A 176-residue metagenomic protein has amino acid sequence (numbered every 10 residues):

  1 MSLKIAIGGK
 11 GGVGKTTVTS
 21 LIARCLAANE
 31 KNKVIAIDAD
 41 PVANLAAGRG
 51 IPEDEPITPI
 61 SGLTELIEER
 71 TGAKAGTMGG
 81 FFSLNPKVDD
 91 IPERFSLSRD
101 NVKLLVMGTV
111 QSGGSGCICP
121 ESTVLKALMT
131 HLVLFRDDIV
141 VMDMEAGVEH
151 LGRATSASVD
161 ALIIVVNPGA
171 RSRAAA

Functional and structural regions predicted by a protein language model:
M1, E30-K31, S98-D100, L134-D137 (+1 more regions): Short loop/turn elements that form and flank the Walker-type P-loop nucleotide-binding site in RecA-like NTPase cores
L3-P41: Walker A/P-loop phosphate-binding motif and the immediately C-terminal alpha-helix
I5, I35-I37, K103-L105, A161-I163: Hydrophobic/aromatic beta-strand patches that form the interior of the parallel beta-sheet core in alpha/beta enzyme
L21, C25, G48, A154: Active-site signature of alpha/beta-hydrolase-fold catalytic machinery across serine- and Asp/Cys-nucleophile hydrolases
A27-D100: N-terminal phosphate/diphosphate-binding loop that engages ATP/GTP or pyrophosphate donors across diverse enzyme folds
P41-A43, T109, A146, A170: Short, glycine/acidic-enriched loop or turn micro-motifs at the edges of active sites
F82-F95, K103-M142: Cytosolic-facing regulatory segments adjacent to core modules
E121-A176: Conserved catalytic-core segment of NTP-binding enzymes
